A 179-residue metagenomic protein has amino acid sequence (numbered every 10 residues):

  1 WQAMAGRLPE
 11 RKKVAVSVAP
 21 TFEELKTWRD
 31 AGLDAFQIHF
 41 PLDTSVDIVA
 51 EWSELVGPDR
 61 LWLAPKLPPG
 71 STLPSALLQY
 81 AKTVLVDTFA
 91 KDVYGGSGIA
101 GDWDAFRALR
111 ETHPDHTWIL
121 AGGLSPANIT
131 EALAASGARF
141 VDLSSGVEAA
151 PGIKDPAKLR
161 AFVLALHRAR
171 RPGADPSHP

Functional and structural regions predicted by a protein language model:
W1-Q2, G98-F106, P156-A161: Charged helix-capping and loop-helix junction motifs
M4, V49-W52, S144-P179: C-terminal helical cap(s) of enzyme catalytic domains, especially alpha/beta-barrels
G6, E111, E131-A134, L164 (+1 more regions): Short, well-ordered alpha-helices that flank and scaffold nucleotide-derived cofactor binding pockets
R7-L120, N128: Conserved anion-binding
I38-T44, T88-V93, S136-L159: Glycine-rich phosphate-binding active-site loops on the catalytic face of alpha/beta enzymes
W118-A134, E148: A C-terminal functional module that forms or caps the active site or interfaces directly with catalytic machinery
